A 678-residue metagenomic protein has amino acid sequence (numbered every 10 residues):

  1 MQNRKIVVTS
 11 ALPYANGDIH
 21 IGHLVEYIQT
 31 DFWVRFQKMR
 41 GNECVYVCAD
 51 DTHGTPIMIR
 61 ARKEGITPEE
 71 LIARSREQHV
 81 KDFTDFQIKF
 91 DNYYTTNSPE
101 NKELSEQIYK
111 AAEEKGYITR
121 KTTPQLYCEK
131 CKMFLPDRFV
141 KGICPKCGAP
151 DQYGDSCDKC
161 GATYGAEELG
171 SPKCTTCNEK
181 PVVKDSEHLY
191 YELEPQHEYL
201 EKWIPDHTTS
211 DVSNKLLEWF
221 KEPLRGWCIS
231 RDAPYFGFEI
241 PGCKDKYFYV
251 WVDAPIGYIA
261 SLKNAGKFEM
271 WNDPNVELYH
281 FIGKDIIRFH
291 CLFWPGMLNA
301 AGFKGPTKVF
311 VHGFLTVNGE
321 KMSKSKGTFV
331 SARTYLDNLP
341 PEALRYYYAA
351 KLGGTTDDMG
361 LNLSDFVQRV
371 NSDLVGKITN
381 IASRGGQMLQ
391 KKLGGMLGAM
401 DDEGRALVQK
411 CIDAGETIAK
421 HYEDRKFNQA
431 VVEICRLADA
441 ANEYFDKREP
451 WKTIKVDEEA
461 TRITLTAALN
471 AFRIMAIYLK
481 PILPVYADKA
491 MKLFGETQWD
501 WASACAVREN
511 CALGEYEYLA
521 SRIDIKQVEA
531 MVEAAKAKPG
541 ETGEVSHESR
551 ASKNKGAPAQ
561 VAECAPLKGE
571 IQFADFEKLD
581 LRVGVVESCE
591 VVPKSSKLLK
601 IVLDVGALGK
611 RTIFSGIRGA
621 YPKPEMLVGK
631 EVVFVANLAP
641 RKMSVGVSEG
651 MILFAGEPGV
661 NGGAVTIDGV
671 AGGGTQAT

Functional and structural regions predicted by a protein language model:
M1-C48, E100-L104, P172-K391, A430-I434: Structured secondary-structure scaffolds
M1-W203: N-terminal, positively charged nucleic-acid-binding surface of large information/translation enzymes
P13-Y14, P150-Q152, E179, P234 (+9 more regions): Short, glycine-/Ser/Thr-/acidic-enriched flexible segments
F32, E70-K81, Q107, K215 (+4 more regions): A non-catalytic, amphipathic alpha-helix used as a structural packing/dimerization or gating element in enzyme scaffolds
K308-V311, M491-L493, K600: Beta-strand segments within the central parallel beta-sheet cores of soluble alpha/beta enzyme folds
D365-D401, K410-A512, V635: Helix-rich, typically C-terminal accessory recognition domains appended to large enzymatic cores
A487-D575: Intrinsic disorder at enzyme termini
H547-T678: Phosphate-backbone binding interfaces of nucleic-acid-interacting proteins
